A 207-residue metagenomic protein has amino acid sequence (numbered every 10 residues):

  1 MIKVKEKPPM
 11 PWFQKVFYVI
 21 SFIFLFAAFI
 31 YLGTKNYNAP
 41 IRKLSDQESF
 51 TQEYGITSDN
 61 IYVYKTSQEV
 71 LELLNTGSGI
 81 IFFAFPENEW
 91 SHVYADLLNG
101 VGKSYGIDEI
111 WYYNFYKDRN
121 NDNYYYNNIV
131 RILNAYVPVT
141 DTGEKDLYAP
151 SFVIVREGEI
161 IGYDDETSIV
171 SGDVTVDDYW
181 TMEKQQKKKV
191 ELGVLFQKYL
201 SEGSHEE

Functional and structural regions predicted by a protein language model:
I2-S78, T175-E207: N-terminal leader/targeting and pre-domain segments
P8-V19, E87-N88, G102, T142-E144 (+1 more regions): Broad hydrophobic/π-residue packing in well-ordered secondary structure
I30, A84, Y94-A95, Y124 (+2 more regions): General "foldedness" signal
E48-E53, I80-I81, F115-N123: A generic short-segment signal for beta-strand/edge and adjacent turn/coil regions
Y54-D59, F85-E89, R119-V130: Short linear motifs at secondary-structure transitions and domain/linker junctions
Y62, E89-V93, E144: Extracytoplasmic/periplasmic, Sec-exported soluble proteins
E69-F115: Local sequence-structure signature of Cys/Sec-based thiol-disulfide redox active-site neighborhoods
Y112-D177, T181-E202: Thioredoxin-like thiol-disulfide oxidoreductase module
